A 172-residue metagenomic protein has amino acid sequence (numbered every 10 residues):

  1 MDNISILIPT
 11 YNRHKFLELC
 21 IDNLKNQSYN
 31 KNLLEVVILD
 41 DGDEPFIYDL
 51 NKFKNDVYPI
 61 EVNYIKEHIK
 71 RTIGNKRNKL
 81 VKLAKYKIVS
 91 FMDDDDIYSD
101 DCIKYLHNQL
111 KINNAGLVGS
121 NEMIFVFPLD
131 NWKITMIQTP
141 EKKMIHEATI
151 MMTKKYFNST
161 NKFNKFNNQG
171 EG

Functional and structural regions predicted by a protein language model:
D2-S5, E35: Cell-envelope/extracellular polymer assembly enzymes that use nucleotide-activated donors
R13-Q27: Short, well-formed alpha-helical segments that are part of the catalytic scaffolds of diverse glycosyltransferases
I38-L50: A conserved acidic beta->alpha catalytic loop
E67-A84: Glycine-rich, basic loop-to-helix element that forms the pyrophosphate-binding segment of sugar-nucleotide handling
V89: Short aromatic/hydrophobic "clamp" motif used to bind/position activated sugar donors
D93-I97: The conserved acidic donor/metal-binding loop of glycosyltransferases
D101-W132: Conserved donor NDP-sugar-binding/catalytic core segment of glycosyltransferases
N168-G172: Acidic donor-binding loop at a coil-to-helix junction in glycosyltransferase catalytic cores that engages
